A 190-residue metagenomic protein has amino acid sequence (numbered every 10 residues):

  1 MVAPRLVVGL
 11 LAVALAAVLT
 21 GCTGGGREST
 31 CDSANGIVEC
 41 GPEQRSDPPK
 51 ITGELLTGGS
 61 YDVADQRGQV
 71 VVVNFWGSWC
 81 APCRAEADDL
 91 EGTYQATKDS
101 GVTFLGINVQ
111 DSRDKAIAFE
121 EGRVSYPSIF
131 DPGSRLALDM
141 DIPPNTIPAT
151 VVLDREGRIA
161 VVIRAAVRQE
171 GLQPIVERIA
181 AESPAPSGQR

Functional and structural regions predicted by a protein language model:
M1-E54, E182-R190: N-terminal targeting signals for export/organelle localization
G9-G21, V71, V109, I129-F130 (+2 more regions): Hydrophobic alpha-helical membrane segments, chiefly transmembrane helices and signal peptide h-regions, characterized
P49, V71, I147-P148: Short loop/turn microsegments at loop-to-beta-strand junctions
T57-G59, E156: Residue-level recognition of short loop/turn positions
Y61-R84, L90: Short active-site neighborhood of thiol/selenol oxidoreductases, capturing the structured segment around
R84-R123, P132-D139: Structural microenvironment flanking redox-active thiols in thiol-disulfide oxidoreductases
A118-S125, D131-R190: Thiol/disulfide oxidoreductase modules built on the thioredoxin-like
